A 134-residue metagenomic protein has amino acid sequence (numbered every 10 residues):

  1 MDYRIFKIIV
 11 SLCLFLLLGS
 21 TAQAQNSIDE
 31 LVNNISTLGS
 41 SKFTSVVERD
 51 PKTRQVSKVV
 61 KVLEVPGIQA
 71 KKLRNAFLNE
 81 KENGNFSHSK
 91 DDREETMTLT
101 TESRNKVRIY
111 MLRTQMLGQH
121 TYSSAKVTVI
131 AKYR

Functional and structural regions predicted by a protein language model:
M1-D29: Bacterial Sec-dependent N-terminal signal peptides
A22-E64: N-terminal export/targeting and maturation segments
A24, S40-T44, V65-A70, A125-Y133: Localized chelating/binding microdomains that coordinate divalent metal ions or stabilize phosphate-bearing
P51-M97: Mature extracytoplasmic domains of secretory-pathway proteins
E82-R134: Surface-exposed, polar helix/loop patches in the mature regions of secreted/periplasmic/lumenal proteins that form
